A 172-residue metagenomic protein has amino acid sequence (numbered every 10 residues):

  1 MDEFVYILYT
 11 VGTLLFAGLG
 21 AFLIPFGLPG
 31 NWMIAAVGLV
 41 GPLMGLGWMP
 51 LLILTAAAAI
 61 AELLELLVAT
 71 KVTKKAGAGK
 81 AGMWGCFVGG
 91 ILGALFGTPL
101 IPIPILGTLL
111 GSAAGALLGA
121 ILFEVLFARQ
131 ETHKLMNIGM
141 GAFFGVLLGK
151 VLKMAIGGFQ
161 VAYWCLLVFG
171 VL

Functional and structural regions predicted by a protein language model:
M1-L23, G82-I91: Small-residue-enriched transmembrane helix starts and helix-helix packing motifs in multi-pass inner-membrane proteins
L15-I24, L63-K75, E124-R129: C-terminal ends of transmembrane helices
L15-M33, L92-T108: Transmembrane alpha-helix interface/packing and boundary motifs in multi-pass membrane proteins, characterized by
M33-G47, G93-L100, A114-F123: Interfacial segments of multi-pass membrane proteins
I34, G38, I53-A58, A78-G90 (+5 more regions): Alpha-helical transmembrane segments of multi-pass membrane proteins, especially transporters and channels
A57-L66, G93-A94, G115-E124, G149: Alpha-helical transmembrane segments of multi-pass membrane proteins
I60-I101: Helix-adjacent hinge/juxtasegments
A162-L172: Juxtamembrane boundary at the C-terminal end of a transmembrane helix
